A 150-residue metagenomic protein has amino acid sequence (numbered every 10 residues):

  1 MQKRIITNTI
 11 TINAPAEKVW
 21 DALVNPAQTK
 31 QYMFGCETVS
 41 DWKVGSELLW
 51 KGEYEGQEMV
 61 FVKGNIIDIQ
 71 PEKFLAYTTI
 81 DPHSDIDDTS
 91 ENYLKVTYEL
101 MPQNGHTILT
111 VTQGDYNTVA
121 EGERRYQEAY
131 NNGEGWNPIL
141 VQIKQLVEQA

Functional and structural regions predicted by a protein language model:
M1-E37, K43-V44: Hydrophobic ligand-binding cavity/cleft-lining segments
N8-I10, I66, Y98, V111-Q113: A structural signal for short, well-ordered beta-strand segments
V19-W20, T29, L48-W50, I66 (+4 more regions): Hydrophobic pocket/interface hotspot
T38-V39, M59-H106, Q145: Hydrophobic-ligand binding "helix-grip"
L49-Q57: Short aromatic-glycine motifs in intrinsically disordered, low-complexity regions
I80-S84, T112-V119: Short, solvent-exposed aromatic-acidic interface loops
D115-A150: A conserved amphipathic terminal alpha-helix motif
